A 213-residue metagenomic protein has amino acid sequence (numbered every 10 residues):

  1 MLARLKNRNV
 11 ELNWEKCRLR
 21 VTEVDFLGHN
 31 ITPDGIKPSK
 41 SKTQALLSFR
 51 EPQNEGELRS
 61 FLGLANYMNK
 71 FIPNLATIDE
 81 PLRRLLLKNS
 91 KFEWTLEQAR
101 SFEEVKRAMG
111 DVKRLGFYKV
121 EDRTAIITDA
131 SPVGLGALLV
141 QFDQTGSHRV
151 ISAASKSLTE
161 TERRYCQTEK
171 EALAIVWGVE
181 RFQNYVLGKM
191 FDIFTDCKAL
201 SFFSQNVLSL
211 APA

Functional and structural regions predicted by a protein language model:
M1-M190, A199-S209: Retroelement reverse transcriptase polymerase core
P212: Phosphate/diphosphate-binding loops
